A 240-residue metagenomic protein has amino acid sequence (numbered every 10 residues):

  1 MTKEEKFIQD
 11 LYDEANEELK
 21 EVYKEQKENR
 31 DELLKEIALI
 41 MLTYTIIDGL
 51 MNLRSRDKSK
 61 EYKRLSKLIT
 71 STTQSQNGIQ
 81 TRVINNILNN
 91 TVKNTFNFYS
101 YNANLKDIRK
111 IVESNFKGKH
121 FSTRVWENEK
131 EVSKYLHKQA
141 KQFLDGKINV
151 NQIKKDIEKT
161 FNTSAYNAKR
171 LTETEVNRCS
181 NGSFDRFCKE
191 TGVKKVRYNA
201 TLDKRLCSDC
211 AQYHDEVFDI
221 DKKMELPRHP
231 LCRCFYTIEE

Functional and structural regions predicted by a protein language model:
M1-T160: N-terminal leader/targeting and assembly helices and adjacent pre-domain segments
K159-E240: Acidic, glycine-rich two-metal-ion catalytic cores of nucleic acid-processing enzymes
